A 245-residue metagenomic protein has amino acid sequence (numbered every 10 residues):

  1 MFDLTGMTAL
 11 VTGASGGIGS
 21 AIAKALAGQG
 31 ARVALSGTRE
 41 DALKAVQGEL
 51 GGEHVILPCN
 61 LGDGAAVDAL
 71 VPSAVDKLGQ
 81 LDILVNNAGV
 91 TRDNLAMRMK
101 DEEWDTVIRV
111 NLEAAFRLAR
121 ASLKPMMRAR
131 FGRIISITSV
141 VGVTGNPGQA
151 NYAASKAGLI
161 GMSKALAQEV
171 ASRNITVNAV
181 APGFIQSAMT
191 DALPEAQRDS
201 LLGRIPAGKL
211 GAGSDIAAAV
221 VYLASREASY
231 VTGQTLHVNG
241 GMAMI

Functional and structural regions predicted by a protein language model:
T8, S15-G16: Conserved glycine-rich cofactor-binding loop
C59-L70, D101, S214-D215: The beta1-alpha1 cofactor-binding region of Rossmann-like NAD(H)/NADP(H)-dependent oxidoreductases
L95-A96, K100-I108, T190, L201: Substrate-binding pocket helix/loop in short-chain dehydrogenase/reductase
A119, S155, S163: Active-site helix of classical SDR
K124, Q168-S172, S229: Alpha-helical segment proximal to the catalytic Tyr-Lys
S139: Residue(s) in the substrate-gating loop at a strand-loop-helix junction that position the organic substrate next
A171, T176, V231-G233, N239: Short, small/polar-rich loop/turn modules that mediate ligand/substrate recognition or access, typified
